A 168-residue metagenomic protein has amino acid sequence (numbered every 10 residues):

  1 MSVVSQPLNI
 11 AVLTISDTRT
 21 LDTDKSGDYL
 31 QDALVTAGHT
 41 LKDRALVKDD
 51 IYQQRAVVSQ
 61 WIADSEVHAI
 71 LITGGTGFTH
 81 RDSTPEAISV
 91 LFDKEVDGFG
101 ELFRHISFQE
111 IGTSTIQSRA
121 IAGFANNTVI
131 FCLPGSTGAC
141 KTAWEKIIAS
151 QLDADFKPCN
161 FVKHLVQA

Functional and structural regions predicted by a protein language model:
M1-A168: Non-catalytic beta/alpha edge segments that cap or flank active sites
